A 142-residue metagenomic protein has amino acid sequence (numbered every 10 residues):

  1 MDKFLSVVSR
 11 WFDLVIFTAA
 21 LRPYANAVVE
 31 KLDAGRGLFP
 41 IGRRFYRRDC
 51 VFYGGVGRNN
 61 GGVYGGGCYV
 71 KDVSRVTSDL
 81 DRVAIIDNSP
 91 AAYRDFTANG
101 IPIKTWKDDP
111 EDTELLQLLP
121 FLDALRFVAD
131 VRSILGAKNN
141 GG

Functional and structural regions predicted by a protein language model:
M1-K3, W11-V15, Y69-V73, S89: Eukaryotic intrinsically disordered and solvent-exposed regulatory patches
D2, S6, L116-L119: Amphipathic, non-transmembrane alpha-helical secondary structure
K3-E30, C50: Substrate-recognition element of Asp-dependent hydrolases with the DxDx(T/V) motif
P23-G142: C-terminal cap/substrate-recognition subdomain and adjoining C-terminal extension of metal-dependent phosphatase-like
